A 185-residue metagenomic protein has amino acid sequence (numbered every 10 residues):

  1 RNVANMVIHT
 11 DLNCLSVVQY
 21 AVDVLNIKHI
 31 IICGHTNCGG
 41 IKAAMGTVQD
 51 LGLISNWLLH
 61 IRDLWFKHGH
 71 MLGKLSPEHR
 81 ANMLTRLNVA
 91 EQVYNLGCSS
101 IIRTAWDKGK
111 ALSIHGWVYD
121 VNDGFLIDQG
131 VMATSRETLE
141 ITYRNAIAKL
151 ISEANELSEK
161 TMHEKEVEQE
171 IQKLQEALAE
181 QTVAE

Functional and structural regions predicted by a protein language model:
A4-K28, G39-E185: Divalent-metal-activated hydrolytic enzyme cores
I30-T36: Ordered, amphipathic secondary-structure segments that act as subunit-interaction surfaces in large macromolecular
